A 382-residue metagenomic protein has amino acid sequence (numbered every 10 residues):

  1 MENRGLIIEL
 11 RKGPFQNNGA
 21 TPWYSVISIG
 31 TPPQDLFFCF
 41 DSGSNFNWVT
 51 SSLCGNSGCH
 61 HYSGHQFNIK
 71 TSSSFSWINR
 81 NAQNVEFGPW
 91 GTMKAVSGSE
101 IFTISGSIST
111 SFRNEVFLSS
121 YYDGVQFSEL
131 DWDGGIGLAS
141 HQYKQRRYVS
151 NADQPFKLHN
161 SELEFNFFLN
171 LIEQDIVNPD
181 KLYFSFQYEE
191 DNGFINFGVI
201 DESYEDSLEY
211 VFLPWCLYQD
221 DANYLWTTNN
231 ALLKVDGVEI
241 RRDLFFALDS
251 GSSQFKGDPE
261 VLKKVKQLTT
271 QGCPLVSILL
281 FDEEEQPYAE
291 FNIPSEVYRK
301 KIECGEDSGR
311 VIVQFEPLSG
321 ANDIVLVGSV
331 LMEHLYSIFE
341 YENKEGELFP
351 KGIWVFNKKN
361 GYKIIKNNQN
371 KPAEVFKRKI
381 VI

Functional and structural regions predicted by a protein language model:
M1-D35, N79-V96, D123-F127, S203-R242 (+6 more regions): Pepsin-like aspartyl protease folds
M1-N18, T103-E239, G352: Aspartyl protease catalytic domain
N17-S128, S277-D282: Signature of the N-terminal lobe/flap region of pepsin-like aspartyl proteases
I27-I29, F37-D41, N47-V49, G135-I136 (+4 more regions): Short hydrophobic beta-strand that contains or immediately precedes a catalytic carboxylate
G43, F194-I195, V199-S203, S207 (+2 more regions): Extracytoplasmic, non-cytosolic globular domains
N45, C54, Y122-D123, H141-Y143 (+9 more regions): Conserved beta-strand elements of beta-rich interaction domains across eukaryotes, especially beta-propellers
W48-T50, E129-Q145, F255-K266, D323-G328: Short beta-strand-centered segments at strand-helix junctions
L118, Y122, I278-I382: Aspartic protease catalytic domain
